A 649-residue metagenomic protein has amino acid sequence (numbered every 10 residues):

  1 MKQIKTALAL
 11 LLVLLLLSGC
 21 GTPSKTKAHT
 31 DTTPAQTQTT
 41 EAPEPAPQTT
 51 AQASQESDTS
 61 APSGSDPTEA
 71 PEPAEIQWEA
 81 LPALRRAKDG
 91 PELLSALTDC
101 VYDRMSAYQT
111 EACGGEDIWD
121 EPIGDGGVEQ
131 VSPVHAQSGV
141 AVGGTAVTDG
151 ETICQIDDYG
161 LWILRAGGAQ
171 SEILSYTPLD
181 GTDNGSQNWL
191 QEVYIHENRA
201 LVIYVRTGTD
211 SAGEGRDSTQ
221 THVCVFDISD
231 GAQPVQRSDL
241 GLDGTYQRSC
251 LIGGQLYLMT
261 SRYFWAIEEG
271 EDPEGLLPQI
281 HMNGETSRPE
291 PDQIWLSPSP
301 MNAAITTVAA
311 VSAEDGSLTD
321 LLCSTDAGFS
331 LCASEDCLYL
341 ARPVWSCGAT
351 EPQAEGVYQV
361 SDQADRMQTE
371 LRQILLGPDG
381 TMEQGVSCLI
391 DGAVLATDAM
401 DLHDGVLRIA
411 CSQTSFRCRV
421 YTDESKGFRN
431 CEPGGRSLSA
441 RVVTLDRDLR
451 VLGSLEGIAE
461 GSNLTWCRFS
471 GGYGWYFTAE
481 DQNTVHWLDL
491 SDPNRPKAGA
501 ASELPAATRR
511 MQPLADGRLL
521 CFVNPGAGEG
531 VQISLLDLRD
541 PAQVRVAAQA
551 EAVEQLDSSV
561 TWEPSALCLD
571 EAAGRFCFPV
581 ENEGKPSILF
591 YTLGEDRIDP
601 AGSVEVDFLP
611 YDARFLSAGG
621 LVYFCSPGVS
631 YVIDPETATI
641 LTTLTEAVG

Functional and structural regions predicted by a protein language model:
M1-L8: Bacterial N-terminal signal peptides that target proteins for export
A9-V13: Short, compositionally stereotyped local motifs that mark structural "simplifiers"
L16-G19: C-terminal motif of bacterial Sec signal peptides marking the signal peptidase cleavage site
G21-G649: Beta-sheet-rich non-transmembrane sensory/scaffold domains
